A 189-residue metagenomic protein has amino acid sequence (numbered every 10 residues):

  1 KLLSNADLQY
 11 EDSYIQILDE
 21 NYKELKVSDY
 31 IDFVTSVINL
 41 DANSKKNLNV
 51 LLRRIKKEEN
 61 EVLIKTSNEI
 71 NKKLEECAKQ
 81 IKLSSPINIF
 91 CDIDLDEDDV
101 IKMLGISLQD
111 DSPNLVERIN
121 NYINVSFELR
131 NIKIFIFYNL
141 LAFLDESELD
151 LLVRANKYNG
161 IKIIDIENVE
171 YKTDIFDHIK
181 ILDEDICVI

Functional and structural regions predicted by a protein language model:
K1-N60, E146: Glycine-rich P-loop/Walker A and Walker A-like loops and their local beta1-loop-alpha1 context in P-loop NTPases
Y14, I132-F137, G160-I164: Hydrophobic beta-strand segments of well-ordered beta-sheets in folded domains
T35-V37, L63-I70, I181-D185: A general structural signal for short secondary-structure boundary/capping elements
R53-K79: Terminal, intrinsically disordered low-complexity segments enriched in charged/polar and proline residues
N71-N114: Conserved P-loop NTPase mechanochemical-coupling segment
L115-N131: GG-anchored amphipathic helix commonly corresponding to the ABC/SMC/Rad50 NBD signature/C-loop
F127-D145: Conserved P-loop NTPase "ATPase switch" module shared by AAA+ and STAND
L140, E146-I189: Alpha-helical oligomerization segments
